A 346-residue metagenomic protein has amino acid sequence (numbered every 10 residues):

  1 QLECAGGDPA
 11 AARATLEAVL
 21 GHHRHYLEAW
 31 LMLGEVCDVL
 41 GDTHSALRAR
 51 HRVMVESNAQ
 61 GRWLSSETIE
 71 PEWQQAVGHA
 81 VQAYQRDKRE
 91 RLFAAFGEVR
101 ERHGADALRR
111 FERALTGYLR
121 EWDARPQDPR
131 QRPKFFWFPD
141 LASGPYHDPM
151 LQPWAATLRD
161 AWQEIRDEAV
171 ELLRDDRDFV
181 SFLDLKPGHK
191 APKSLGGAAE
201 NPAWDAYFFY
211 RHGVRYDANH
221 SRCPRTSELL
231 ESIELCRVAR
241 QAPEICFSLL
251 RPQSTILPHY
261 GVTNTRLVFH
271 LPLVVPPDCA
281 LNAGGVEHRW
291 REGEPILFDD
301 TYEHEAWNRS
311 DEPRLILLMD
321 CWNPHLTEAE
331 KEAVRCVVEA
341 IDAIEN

Functional and structural regions predicted by a protein language model:
G6-T15, D42-R48: Structural signature of tandem alpha-helical TPR/SEL1-like repeats, specifically the intra-repeat loop/turn
G21, V39-G41, S45-L47, H51-C246 (+3 more regions): Fe(II)/2-oxoglutarate oxygenase catalytic core
V268-P272, L297, E312-E328: A short hydrophobic beta-strand segment most commonly corresponding to one strand of the jelly-roll/cupin
L273-E292: A short beta-strand-loop-beta hairpin characteristic of the jelly-roll/cupin
R289-E303: Conserved metal-binding segment of the jelly-roll/cupin
